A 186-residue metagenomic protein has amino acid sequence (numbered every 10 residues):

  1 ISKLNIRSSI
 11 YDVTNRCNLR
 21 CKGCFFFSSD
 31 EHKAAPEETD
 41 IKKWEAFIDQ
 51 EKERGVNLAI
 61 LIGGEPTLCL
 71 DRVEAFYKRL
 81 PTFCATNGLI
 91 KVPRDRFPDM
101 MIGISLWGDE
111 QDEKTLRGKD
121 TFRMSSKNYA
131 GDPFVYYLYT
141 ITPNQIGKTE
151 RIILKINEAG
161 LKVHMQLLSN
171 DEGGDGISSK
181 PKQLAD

Functional and structural regions predicted by a protein language model:
I1-S2, Y11, L80, P133: Short, charged N-terminal helix-start/capping segments
S2, S8-S9, S28-S29, S105 (+3 more regions): Generic serine detector
S2-K43, R54: Canonical Radical SAM [4Fe-4S] cluster-binding loop centered on the CxxxCxxC motif and its immediate flanking residues
D30-A34, E110-L116, E172-G176: A short acidic, helix-capping loop that chelates divalent metal ions and anchors anionic groups
K33-I41, G118-F122, S178-P181: Flexible, glycine- and charge-enriched loops at secondary-structure boundaries
I41-I62, T67-N170: Radical SAM/AdoMet-radical enzyme domain recognition
K162, D171-D186: A C-terminal junction/extension of Radical SAM enzymes
